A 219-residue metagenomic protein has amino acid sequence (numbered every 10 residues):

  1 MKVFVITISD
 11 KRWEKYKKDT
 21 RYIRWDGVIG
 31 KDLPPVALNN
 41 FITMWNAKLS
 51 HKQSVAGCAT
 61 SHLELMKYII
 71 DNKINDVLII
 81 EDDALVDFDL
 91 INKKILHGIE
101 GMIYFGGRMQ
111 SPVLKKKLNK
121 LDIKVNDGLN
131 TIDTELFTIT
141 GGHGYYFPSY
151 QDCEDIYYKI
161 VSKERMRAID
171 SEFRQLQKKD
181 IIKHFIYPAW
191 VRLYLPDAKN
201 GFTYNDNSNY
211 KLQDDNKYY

Functional and structural regions predicted by a protein language model:
M1-I80, A84-Y219: An acidic/histidine-cluster motif and surrounding catalytic segment that typifies divalent-metal-assisted enzyme active
